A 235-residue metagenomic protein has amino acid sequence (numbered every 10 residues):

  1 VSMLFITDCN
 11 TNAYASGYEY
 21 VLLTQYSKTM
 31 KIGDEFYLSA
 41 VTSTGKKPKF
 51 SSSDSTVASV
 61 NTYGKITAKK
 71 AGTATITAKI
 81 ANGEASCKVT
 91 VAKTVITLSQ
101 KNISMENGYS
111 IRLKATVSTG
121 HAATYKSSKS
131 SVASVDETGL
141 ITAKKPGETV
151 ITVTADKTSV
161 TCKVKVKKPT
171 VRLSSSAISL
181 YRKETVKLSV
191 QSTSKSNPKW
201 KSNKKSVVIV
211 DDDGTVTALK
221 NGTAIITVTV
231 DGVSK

Functional and structural regions predicted by a protein language model:
V1-F5: Bacterial N-terminal signal peptides
D8-K235: Extracytoplasmic soluble-region selector
